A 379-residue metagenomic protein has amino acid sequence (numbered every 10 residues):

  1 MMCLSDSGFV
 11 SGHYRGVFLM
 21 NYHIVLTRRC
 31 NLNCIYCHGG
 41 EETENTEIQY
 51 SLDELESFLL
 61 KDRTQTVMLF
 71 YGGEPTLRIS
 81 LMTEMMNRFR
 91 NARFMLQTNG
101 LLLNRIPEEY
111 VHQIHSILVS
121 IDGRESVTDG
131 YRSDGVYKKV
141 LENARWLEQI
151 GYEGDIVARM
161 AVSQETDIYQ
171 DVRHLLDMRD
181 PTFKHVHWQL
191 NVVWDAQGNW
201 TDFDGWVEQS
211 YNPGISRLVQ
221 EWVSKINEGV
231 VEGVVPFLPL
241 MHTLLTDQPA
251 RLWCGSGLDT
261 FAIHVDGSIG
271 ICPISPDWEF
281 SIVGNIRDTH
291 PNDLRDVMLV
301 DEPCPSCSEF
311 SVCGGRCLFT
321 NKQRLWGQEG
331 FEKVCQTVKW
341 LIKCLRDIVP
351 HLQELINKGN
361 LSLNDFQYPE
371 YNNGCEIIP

Functional and structural regions predicted by a protein language model:
M2, S7-F9, N45, D134-L141 (+3 more regions): Radical SAM enzyme [4Fe-4S]-AdoMet core and its adjacent flexible, acidic and glycine-rich loops/tails across
M2-R15, I274-P379: Flexible mid-to-C-terminal extensions adjoining Fe-S/redox cofactors in radical SAM and related proteins
S7, S11-L52: Canonical Radical SAM [4Fe-4S] cluster-binding loop centered on the CxxxCxxC motif and its immediate flanking residues
L26-N33, E74, G257, C304 (+1 more regions): Cysteine-centered iron-sulfur cluster-binding motifs in ferredoxin-type domains/subunits of redox enzymes
L32-Y36, S126-V127, W194-N199: Short acidic/His/Gly/Ser-rich catalytic and metal-binding motifs that mark active-site loops of diverse hydrolases
E42-L55, E329-T337: Non-heme iron-sulfur electron-transfer modules
L55-L69, R78-V193: Radical SAM/AdoMet-radical enzyme domain recognition
